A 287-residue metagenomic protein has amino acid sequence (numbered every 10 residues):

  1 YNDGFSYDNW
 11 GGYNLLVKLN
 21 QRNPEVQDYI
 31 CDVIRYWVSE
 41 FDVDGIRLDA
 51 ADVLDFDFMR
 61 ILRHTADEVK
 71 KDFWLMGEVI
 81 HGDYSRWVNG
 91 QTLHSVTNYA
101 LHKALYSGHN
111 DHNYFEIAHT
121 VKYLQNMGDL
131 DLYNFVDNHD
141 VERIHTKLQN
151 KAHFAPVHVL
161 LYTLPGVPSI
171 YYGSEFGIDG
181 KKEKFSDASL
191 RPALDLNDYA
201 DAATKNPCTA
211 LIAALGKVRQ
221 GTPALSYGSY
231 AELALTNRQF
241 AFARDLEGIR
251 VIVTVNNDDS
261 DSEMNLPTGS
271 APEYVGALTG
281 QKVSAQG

Functional and structural regions predicted by a protein language model:
Y1-Q21: Aromatic- and acidic-residue-enriched carbohydrate-binding clefts of CAZyme catalytic domains
R22-Y29: Alpha-helical scaffold elements lining the catalytic groove of polysaccharide deacetylases
V33-R35, S39-D42, D49-L132, N150-K151 (+4 more regions): Active-site-proximal helices and loops of the catalytic beta/alpha 8
I144-Q149: Short, solvent-exposed helix-loop connector elements
L161-G177: Conserved short secondary-structure transition element at the edge of the structured enzyme core that lines
Y227-I249: Surface beta-strand/loop "capping" patches
T254-D258: Asparagine-centered strand-capping/turn motif at beta-strand->loop junctions
A285-G287: C-terminal beta-strand-rich structural cap/linker in extracellular carbohydrate-active enzymes
